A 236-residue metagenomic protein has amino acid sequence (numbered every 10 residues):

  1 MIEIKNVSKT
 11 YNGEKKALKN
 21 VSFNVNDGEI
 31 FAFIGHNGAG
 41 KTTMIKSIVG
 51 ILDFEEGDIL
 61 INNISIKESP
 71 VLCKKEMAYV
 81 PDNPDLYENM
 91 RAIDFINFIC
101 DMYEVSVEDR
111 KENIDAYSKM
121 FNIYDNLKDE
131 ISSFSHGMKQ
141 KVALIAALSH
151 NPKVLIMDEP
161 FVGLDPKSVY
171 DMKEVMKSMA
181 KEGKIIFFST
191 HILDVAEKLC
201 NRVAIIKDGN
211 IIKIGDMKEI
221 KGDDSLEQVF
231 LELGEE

Functional and structural regions predicted by a protein language model:
H36-G40: Walker A (P-loop) phosphate-binding loop of ABC-type ATPase nucleotide-binding domains
G57-E68, L72-C73: Conserved ABC transporter NBD signature motif
N97, D101, E108-N126: Conserved ABC ATPase "signature" region
L155-E159: Catalytic Walker B motif of ABC-type/P-loop ATPase nucleotide-binding domains
I214-G215: ABC ATPase "signature
